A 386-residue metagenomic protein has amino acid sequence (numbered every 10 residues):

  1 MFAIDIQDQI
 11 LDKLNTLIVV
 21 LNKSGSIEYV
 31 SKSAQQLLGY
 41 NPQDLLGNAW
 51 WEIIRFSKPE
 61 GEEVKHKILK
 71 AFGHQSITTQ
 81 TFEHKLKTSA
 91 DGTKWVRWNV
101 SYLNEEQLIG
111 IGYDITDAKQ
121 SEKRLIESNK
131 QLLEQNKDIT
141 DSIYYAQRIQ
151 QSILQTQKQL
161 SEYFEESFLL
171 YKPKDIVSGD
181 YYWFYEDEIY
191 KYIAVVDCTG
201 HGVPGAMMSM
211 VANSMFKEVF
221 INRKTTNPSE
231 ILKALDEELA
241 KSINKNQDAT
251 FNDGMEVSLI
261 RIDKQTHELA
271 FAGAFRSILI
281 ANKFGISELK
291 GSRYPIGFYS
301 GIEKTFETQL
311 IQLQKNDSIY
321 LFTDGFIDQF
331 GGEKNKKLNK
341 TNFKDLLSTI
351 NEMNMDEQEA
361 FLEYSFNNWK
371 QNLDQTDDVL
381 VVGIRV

Functional and structural regions predicted by a protein language model:
M1-I6, Y113-E127, G200: PAS-associated C-terminal cap
F2-V30, Q36: Sensory modules in modular signal-transduction proteins
A34-L45, A206, I221-N222, K283-F284 (+1 more regions): PAS/PAS-like sensory domain cap-loop motif
D44-P59, S214-N222, N342-T349: PAS-family sensory/regulatory domains
S57-K85, E363-F366: Terminal output helix/cap of sensory domains in signal transduction proteins
S101-D117, A194-V196: PAS-family sensory domains
S128-I319, Q371-V386: … and, occasionally, acidic/histidine-rich disordered N-termini of signaling adaptors
Q309-L321, F326-V386: C-terminal catalytic subdomain
